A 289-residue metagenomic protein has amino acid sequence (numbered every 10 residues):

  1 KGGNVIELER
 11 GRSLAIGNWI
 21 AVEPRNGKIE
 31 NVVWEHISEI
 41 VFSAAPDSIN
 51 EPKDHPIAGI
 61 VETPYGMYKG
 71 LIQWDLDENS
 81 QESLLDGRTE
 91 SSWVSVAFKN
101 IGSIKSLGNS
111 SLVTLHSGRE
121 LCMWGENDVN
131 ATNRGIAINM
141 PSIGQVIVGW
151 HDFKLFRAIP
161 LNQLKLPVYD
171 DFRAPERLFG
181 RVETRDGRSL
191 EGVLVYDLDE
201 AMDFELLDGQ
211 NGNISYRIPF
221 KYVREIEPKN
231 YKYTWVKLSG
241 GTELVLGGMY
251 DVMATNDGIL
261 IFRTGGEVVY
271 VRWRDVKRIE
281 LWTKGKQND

Functional and structural regions predicted by a protein language model:
K1-D289: Compositionally biased alpha-helical segments
